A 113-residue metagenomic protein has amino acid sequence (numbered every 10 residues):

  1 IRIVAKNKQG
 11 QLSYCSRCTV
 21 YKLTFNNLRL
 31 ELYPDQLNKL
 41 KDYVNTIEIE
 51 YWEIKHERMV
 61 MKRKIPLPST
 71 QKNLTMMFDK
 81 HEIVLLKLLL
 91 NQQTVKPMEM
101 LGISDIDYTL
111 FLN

Functional and structural regions predicted by a protein language model:
I1-N113: Positively charged, low-complexity terminal tracts and the immediately adjacent first secondary-structure elements
